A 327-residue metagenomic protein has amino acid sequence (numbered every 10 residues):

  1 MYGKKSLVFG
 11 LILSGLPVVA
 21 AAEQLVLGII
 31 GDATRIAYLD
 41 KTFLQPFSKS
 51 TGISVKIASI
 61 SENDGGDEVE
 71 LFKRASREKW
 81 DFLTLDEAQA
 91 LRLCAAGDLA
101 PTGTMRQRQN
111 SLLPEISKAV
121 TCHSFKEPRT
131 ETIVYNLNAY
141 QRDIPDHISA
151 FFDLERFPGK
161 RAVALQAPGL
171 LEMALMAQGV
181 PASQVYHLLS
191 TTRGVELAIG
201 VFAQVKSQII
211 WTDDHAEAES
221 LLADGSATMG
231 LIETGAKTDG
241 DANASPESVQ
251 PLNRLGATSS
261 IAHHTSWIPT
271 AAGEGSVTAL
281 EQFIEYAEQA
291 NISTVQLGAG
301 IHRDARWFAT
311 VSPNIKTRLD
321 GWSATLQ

Functional and structural regions predicted by a protein language model:
S6-L16: Bacterial N-terminal signal peptides
E23-R92, S220: Early extracytoplasmic/lumenal segment of secretory-pathway proteins
T34-D40, A90, C94-I209: Extracytoplasmic ligand-binding site segments that recognize negatively charged/polar headgroups
S59-E70, R193-G200, Q208-S220: Short helix-initiation/N-cap motifs at beta->coil->alpha
W80-T84, W211-T212, T228-E233: Paired acidic/hydrophobic, glycine-rich loop segments that form the ligand-binding mouth/hinge of periplasmic-binding
A90-R92, A223, T228-S248: A ligand-binding cleft/hinge motif common to bilobed small-molecule-binding domains
T132-A139, M176-A177, H263-S276, V295-Q296: A bilobed periplasmic-binding-protein/Venus flytrap-type ligand-binding module shared by bacterial periplasmic
E274-T278, Y286-Q327: Extracellular/periplasmic juxtamembrane helices and adjacent flexible linkers that interface with membrane partners
